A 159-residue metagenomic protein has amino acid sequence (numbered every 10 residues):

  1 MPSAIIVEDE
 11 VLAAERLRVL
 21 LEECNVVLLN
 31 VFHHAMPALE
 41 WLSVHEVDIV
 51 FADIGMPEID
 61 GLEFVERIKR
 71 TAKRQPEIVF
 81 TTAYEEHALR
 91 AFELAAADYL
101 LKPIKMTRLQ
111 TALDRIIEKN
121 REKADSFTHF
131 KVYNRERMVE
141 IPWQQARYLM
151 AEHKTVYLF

Functional and structural regions predicted by a protein language model:
M1-S3: Extreme N-terminal starter segment of soluble prokaryotic enzymes
E10-H33: Two-component/phosphorelay signaling modules centered on CheY-like receiver
L17, A88, A146: Conserved RecA-like P-loop NTPase ATPase core
N25, R74-Q75, T128: Residue-level signal for beta-strand positions within conserved beta-sheet cores that form or flank
L28, Q75-E77, Q145: Short acidic capping loops at alpha-helix termini that bridge into adjacent secondary structure
M36-A124: CheY-like receiver
D114-F159: Conserved binding/recognition cores within well-folded domains
